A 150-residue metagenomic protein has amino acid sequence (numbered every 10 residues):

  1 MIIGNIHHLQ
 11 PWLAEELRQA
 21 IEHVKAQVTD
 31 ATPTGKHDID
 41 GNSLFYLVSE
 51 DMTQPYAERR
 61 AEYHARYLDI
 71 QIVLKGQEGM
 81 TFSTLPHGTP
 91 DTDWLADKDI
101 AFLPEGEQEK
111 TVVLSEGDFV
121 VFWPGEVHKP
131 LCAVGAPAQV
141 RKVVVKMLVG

Functional and structural regions predicted by a protein language model:
M1-V48, P55-Y63: A short, N-terminal "cap"/entry segment at the start of jelly-roll beta-barrel domains of the cupin/DSBH fold
R18-I21, A26, W94, K98-F102 (+1 more regions): Compositionally biased, non-globular sequence tracts
D40-L44, H64-I70, L74, E78 (+1 more regions): A generic structural signal for short beta-strands and their flanking turns/coil linkers
R66, P104-E109: Short alpha-helix capping/helix-loop boundary micro-motifs
R66-L68, I72-F82, H87, L95-I100: Glycine- and acidic-residue-biased ligand/ion/polar-headgroup-sensing regions
I70, F119-V121, P137-G150: A short hydrophobic beta-strand segment most commonly corresponding to one strand of the jelly-roll/cupin
I70, K110-V112: Short, surface-exposed secondary-structure edge patches
V112-C132: Conserved metal-binding segment of the jelly-roll/cupin
